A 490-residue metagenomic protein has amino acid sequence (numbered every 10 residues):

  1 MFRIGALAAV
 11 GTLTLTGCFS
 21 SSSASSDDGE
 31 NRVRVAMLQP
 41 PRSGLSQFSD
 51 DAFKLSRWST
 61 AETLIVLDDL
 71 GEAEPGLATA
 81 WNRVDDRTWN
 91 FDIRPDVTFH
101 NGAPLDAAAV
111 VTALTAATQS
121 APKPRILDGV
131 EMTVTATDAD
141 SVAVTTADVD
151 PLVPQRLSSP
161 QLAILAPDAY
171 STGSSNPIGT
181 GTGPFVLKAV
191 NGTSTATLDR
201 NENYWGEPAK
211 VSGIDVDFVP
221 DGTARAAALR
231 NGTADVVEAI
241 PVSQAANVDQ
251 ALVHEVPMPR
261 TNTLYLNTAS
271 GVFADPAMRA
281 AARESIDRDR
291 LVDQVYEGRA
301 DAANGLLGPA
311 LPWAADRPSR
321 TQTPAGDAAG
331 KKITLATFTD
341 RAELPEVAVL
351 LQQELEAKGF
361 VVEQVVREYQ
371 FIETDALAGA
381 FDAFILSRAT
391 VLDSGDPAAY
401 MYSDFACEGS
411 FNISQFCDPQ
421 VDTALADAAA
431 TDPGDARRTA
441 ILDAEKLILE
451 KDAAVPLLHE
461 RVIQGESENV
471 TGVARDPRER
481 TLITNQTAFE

Functional and structural regions predicted by a protein language model:
A36-V84, T115, T180: N-terminal lobe/hinge region of extracytoplasmic solute-binding protein
N82, T88, R125-D168, A189: Surface-exposed binding/hinge segments that line and control ligand-binding clefts or catalytic entry sites
L157-E207, G213: Gly/Pro-rich hinge or "lid" segments in bacterial periplasmic/extracellular proteins
N201-A246: Ligand-site clamp/hinge motif
A269-A310, E346-V347, I448-A453: Periplasmic-binding protein-like
E297-G330, T339-E346: Structural transition elements
E363, Q370-I372, Y402-S467: Extracytoplasmic/peripheral linker and loop segments enriched in polar/acidic and small residues with frequent Thr/Pro
Q464-E490: Long beta-strand-rich cores associated with HINT superfamily self-processing modules
